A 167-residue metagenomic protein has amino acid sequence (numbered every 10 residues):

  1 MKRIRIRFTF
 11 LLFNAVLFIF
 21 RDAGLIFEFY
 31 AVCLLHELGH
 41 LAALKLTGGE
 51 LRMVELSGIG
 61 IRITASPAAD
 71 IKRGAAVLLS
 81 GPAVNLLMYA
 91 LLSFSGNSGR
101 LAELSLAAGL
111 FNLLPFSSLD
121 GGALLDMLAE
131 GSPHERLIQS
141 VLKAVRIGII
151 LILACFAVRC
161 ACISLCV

Functional and structural regions predicted by a protein language model:
M1-V167: Hydrophobic transmembrane alpha-helices and their immediate loop junctions in multi-pass integral membrane proteins
